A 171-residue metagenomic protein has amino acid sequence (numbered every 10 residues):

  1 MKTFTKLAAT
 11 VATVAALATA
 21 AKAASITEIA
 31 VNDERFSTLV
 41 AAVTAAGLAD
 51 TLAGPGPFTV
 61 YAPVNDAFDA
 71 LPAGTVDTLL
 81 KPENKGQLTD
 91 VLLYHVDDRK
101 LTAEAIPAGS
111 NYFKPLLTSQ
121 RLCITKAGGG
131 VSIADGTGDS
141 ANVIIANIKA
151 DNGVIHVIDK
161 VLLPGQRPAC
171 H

Functional and structural regions predicted by a protein language model:
M1-T3: N-terminal secretory signal peptides that target proteins for export/translocation
T5-H171: Mature, structured domains of secreted/extracytosolic soluble proteins
